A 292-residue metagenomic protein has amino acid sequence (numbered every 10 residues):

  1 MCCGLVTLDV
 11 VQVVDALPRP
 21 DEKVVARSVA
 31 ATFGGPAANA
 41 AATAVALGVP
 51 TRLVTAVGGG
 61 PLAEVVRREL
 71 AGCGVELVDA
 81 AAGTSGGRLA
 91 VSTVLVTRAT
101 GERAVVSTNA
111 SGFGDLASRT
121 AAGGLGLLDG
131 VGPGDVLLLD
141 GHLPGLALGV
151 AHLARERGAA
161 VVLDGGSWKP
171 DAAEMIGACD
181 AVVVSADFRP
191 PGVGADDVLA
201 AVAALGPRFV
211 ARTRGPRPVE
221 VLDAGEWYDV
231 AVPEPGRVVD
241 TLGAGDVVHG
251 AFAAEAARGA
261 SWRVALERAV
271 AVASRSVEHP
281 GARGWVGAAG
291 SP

Functional and structural regions predicted by a protein language model:
M1-A56, A63-V65, V238: Glycine-rich phosphate/adenosyl-contacting loop at the front of the ribokinase-like
M1-V6, E69-A82, L95-Y228: Ribokinase/PfkB-type carbohydrate-kinase core domain
C3, S28-A30, V54-G59, E76-A90 (+3 more regions): Beta-strand->loop->alpha-helix junctions that form or flank phosphate-binding loops in nucleotide-handling enzymes
A26, A37-A41, A63, A90 (+3 more regions): A general structural signal for well-ordered alpha-helical segments in protein cores
A40, V66, A147-H152, V272: Aromatic/hydrophobic pocket-lining residues that form π-stacking "cages" and hydrophobic walls in ligand
V45-A46, R155, A257: Gly/Ala-rich phosphate-binding loop of Rossmann-like dinucleotide-binding domains, activating on the conserved
A195-P292: Conserved phosphate-binding/catalytic region of the ribokinase-like
